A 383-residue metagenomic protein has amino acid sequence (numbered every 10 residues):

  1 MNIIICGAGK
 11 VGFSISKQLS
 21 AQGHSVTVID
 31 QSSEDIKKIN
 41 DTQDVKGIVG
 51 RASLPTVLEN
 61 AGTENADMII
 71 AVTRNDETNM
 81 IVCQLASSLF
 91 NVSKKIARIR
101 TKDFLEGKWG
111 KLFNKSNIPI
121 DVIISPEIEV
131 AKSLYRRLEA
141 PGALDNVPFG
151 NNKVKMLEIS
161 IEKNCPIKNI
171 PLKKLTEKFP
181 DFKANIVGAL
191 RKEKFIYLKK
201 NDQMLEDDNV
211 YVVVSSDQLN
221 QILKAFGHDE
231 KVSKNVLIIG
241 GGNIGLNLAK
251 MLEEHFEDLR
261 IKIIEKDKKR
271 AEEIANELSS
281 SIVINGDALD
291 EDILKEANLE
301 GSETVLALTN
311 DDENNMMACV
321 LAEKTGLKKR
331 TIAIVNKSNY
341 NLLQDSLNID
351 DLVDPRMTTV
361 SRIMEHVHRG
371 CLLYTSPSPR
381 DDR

Functional and structural regions predicted by a protein language model:
N2, C6, I29, V45-I48 (+7 more regions): Cytosolic Rossmann-like ligand/nucleotide-binding regulatory domains
I4-G12, K234-E254, E265: Glycine-rich adenosine-cofactor-binding loop
V11, I15-E139, A249, E253-L372: Cytosolic ligand/metal-binding cores
S20, N65, R74, N117-I118 (+9 more regions): Short flexible coil/turn linkers enriched for glycine and charged/polar residues that connect secondary-structure
Q22, S93, I170, L175 (+5 more regions): Non-catalytic helical/linker scaffolds that mediate oligomerization, partner binding, and domain coupling around large
A131-V154, T176-F179: Rossmann-like NAD(P)H-binding beta-loop-alpha module
K224-S233, A249: Flexible loop/N-cap segments at domain edges
Y374-R383: Single conserved hydrophobic/aromatic residue that forms the stacking wall/gate of nucleotide- or nucleobase-binding
